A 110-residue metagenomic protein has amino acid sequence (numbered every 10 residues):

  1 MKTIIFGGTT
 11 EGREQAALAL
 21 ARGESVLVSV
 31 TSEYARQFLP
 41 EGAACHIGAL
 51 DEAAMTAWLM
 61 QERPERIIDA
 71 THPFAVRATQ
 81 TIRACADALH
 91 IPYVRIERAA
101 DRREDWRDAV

Functional and structural regions predicted by a protein language model:
T3-S32: N-terminal basic/disordered segments at the start of proteins
G8-E11, L50-D51, H72-V76: Short beta->alpha connector loops
R13, A17, A53-M60: Amphipathic, non-transmembrane alpha-helical secondary structure
R13-E14, R36, R77: Glycine/Thr-rich phosphate-binding loops of Rossmann-like dinucleotide-binding domains
A16-L18, P40-E41, T79-R83: Short amphipathic alpha-helical segments
R22, P40-A43, L89: Short, structured coil segments at secondary-structure junctions
L27-L50, E104-A109: N-terminal beta-loop-helix "entrance" segment that forms/cooperates in small-molecule cofactor or anionic ligand
T56-V110: Glycine/small-residue-rich loop that forms an oxyanion/phosphate-binding "nest" at active or ligand-binding sites
